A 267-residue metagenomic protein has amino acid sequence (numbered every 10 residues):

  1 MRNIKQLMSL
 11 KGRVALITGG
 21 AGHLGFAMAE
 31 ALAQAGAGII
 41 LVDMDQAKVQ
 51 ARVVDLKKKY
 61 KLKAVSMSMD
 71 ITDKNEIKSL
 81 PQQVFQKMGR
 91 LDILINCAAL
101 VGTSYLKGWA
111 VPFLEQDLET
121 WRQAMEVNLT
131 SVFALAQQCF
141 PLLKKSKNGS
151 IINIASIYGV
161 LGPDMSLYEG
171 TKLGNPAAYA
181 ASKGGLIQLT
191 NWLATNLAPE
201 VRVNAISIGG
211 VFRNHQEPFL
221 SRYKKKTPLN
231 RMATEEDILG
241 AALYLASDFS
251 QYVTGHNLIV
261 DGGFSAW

Functional and structural regions predicted by a protein language model:
L7-I40, L193: Canonical Rossmann dinucleotide-binding motif of NAD(H)/NADP(H)-dependent dehydrogenases/reductases, specifically
A37-R52: Conserved glycine-rich Rossmann-like NAD(P)H-binding loop of the short-chain dehydrogenase/reductase
K78, L100-R122, D164-T171, H215-P218: Conserved mid-core segment of classical short-chain dehydrogenase/reductases
Q82-F85, A99, Q123-K145, Y158-G159 (+2 more regions): Amphipathic alpha-helical dimer-interface segment in Rossmann-like NAD(P)H-dependent oxidoreductases
D92, L100, L114-F133, N148 (+4 more regions): Catalytic Tyr-X3-Lys loop
I95, N148, A198-R202, V253-G255: Short, small/polar-rich loop/turn modules that mediate ligand/substrate recognition or access, typified
L114-T120, K144, I152-A198, G210-V211: Catalytic loop of short-chain dehydrogenase/reductase
A198, R231-A266: C-terminal substrate-recognition "lid" of short-chain dehydrogenase/reductases
